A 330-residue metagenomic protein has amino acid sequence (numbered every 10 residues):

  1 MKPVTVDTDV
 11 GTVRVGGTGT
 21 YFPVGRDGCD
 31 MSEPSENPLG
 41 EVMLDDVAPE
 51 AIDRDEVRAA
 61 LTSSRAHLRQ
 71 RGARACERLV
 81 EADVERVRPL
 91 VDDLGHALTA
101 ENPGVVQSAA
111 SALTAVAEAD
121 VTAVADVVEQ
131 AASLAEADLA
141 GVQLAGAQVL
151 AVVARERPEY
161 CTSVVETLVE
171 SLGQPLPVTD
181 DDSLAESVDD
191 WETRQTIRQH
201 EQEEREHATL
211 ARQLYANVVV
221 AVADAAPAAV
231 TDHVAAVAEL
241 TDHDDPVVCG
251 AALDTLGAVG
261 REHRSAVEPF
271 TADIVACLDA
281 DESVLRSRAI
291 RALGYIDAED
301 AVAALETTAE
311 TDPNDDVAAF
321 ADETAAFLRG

Functional and structural regions predicted by a protein language model:
V6, V10-A66: N-terminal "cap/leader" segments of large eukaryotic alpha-helical scaffolds
S32-M43, P49-I52, A298-G330: Eukaryotic acidic, Ser/Thr-rich intrinsically disordered low-complexity regions
P49-A60, V84-L98, A119-L134, E156-T179 (+4 more regions): Amphipathic alpha-helical scaffolding segments comprising HEAT/armadillo-like alpha-solenoid repeats
A66-H67, P103-G104, A140-G141, P158 (+5 more regions): Alpha-helix N-cap/helix-start positions at coil->helix boundaries
H67-E81, D92-G95, G104-A117, Q148: Non-membrane alpha-helical segments in proteins
G72, A109, G146, Y215-V218 (+3 more regions): Conserved hydrophobic register position within alpha-solenoid helical repeats
E77-R78, T114-A115, A151-V152, A216 (+4 more regions): Structural signature of alpha-helical solenoid repeat scaffolds
E201-V219: Extended HEAT/HEAT-like alpha-solenoid repeat tracts in very large eukaryotic scaffold/adaptor proteins
